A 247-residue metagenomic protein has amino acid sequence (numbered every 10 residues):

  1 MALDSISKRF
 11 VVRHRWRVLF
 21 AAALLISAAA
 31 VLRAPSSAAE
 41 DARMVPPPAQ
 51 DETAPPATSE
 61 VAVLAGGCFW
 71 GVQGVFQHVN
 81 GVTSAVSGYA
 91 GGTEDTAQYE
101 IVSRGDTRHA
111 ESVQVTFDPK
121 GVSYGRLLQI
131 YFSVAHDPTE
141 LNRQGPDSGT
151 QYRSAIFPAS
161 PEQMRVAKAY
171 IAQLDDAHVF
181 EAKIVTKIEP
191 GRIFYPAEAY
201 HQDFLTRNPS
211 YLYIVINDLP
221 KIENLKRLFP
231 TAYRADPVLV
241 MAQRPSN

Functional and structural regions predicted by a protein language model:
A2-N247: Flexible coil/turn and secondary-structure edge motifs
